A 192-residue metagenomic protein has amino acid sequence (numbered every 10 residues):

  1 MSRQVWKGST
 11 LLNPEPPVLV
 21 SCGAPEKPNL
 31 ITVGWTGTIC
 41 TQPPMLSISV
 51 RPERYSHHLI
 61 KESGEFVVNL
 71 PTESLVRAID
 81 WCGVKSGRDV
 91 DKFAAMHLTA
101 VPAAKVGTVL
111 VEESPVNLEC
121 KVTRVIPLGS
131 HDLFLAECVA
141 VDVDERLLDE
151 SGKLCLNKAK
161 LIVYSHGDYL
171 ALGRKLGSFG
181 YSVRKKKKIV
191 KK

Functional and structural regions predicted by a protein language model:
M1-K192: Basic, polyanion-binding surface patches
